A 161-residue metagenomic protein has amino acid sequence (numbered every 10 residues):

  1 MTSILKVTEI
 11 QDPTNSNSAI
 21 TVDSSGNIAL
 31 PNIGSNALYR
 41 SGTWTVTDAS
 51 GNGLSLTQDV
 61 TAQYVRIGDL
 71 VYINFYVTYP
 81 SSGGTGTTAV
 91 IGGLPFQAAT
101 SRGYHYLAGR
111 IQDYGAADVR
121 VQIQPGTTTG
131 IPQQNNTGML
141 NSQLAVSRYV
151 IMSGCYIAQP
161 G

Functional and structural regions predicted by a protein language model:
M1-P13, N17-L56, A98-R102, I151-G161: Glycine-rich, low-complexity segments
I10, V71-I73, L94: Extracellular/surface recognition and adhesion modules
V22, R66, I123-P125: Generic beta-strand structural signal
G26, D69, G92: Residue-level detector of short, conserved catalytic/binding motifs and their immediate flanks
A29, Y72, G130-I131: General beta-strand recognition
S55-T61, Y76-G161: Extracellular jelly-roll beta-sandwich "head" domains, especially the C-terminal globular C1q domain
D59-D69: Acidic, contiguous internal or C-terminal segments within carbohydrate-active enzymes that form a structured patch used
